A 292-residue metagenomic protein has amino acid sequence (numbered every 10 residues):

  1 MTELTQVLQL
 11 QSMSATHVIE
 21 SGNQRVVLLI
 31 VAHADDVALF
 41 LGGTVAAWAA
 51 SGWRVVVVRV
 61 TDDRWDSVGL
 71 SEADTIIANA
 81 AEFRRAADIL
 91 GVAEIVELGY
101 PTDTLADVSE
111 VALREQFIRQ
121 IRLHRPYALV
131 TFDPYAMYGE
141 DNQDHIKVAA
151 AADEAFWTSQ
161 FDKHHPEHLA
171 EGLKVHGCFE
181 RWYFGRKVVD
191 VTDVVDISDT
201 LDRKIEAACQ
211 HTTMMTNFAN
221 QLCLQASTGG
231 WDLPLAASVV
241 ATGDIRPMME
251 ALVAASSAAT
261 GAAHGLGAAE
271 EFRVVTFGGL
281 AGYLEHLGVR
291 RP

Functional and structural regions predicted by a protein language model:
M1-H124, A281-R290: Active-site rim/loop-helix segments in enzyme catalytic domains that contact anionic ligands
T2-N23, F161-K174, R186-P292: C-terminal accessory domains and tails appended to enzymatic cores
H33, D141-H145, H211: Histidine-centered active-site/metal-ligand motif
A47, A151, A155, A207: Hydrophobic/aromatic ligand-binding patch that stacks against planar heteroaromatic rings of cofactors or nucleotides
V56, R84-F184: Internal alpha/beta domain cores that form substrate/cofactor-binding pockets in large enzymes and binding proteins
D63-R64, T102, Y135-A136, K187-V189 (+1 more regions): Short, solvent-exposed loop/turn segments at secondary-structure junctions
A80, V148-A149, A269: A general structural signal for well-ordered alpha-helical segments in protein cores
